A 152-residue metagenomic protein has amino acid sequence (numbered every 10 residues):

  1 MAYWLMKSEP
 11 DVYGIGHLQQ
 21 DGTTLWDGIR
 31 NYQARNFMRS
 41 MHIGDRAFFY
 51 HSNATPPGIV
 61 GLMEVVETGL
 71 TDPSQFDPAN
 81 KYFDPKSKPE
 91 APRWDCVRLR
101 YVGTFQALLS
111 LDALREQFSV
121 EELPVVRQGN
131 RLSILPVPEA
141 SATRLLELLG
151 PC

Functional and structural regions predicted by a protein language model:
M1-I43, S141-A142, L149-C152: Compositionally biased, charged N-terminal/linker segments
Y3-W4, T24, V97, L132-L135: A broad, low-specificity signal marking well-ordered, structured residues that form hydrophobic/aromatic
K7, D27, V66, R100 (+1 more regions): Residues in well-ordered beta-strands of folded domains
G16, G58-E64: Short, ligand-facing micro-motifs at secondary-structure edges
Y50-P57: Short, charged beta-turn/beta-strand-edge "cap" motif at the junction between a beta-strand and an adjacent loop
L62-Q128, L132: Aromatic- and Lys/Arg-enriched surface recognition patch
